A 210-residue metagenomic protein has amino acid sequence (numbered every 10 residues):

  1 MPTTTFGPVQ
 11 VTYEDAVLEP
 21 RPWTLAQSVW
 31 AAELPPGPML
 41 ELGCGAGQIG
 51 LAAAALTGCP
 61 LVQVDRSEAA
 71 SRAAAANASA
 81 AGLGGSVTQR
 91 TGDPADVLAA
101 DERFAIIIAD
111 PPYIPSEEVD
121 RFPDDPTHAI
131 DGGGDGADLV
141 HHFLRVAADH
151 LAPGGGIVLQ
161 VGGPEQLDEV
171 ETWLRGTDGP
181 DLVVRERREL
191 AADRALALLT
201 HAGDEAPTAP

Functional and structural regions predicted by a protein language model:
M1-E33: Class I SAM-dependent transferase core
T3-T5, G82, G176: Short, conserved catalytic or adaptor-binding loops enriched in Gly and charged residues
T4, M39-G43, A129-G132, L151: Short glycine- and Lys/Arg-enriched binding-loop motifs that mark or flank ligand-binding interfaces
V9, G37, C59, G85-V87 (+2 more regions): A structural micro-motif
E14, T200-A202: Solvent-exposed residues in well-ordered beta-strands and their adjoining turns, especially edge/terminal strands
L18, R66-S71, R90-L198: S-adenosylmethionine
W23-F122: Conserved SAM/SAH cofactor-binding pocket of Class I
G203-P210: Flexible, glycine-/basic-rich loop-and-beta segments that form/coincide with the SAM-dependent methyltransferase
